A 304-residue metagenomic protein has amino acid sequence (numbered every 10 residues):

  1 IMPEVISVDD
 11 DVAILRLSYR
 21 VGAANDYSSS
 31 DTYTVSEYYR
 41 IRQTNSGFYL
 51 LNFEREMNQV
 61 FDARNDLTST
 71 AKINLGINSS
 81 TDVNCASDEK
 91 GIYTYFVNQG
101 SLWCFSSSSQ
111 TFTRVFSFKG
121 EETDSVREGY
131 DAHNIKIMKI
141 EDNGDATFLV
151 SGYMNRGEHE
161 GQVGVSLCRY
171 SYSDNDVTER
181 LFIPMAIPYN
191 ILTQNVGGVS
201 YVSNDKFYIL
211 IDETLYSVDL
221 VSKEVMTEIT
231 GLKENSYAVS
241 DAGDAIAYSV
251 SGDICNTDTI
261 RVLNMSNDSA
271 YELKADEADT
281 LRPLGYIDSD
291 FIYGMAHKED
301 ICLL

Functional and structural regions predicted by a protein language model:
M2-S29, N134-D142: Surface-exposed, charged secondary-structure patches
V5-A13, Q43-S46, G285-S289: A short, structured loop/turn motif at beta-sheet edges
V12-L17, A24-S29, T34, Q43-G47 (+3 more regions): Non-catalytic localization/regulatory regions flanking kinase domains
A13, V83-F105, K136-R169, V196-I211 (+2 more regions): Short beta-strand elements that form the blades of beta-propeller/WD-repeat-like and other beta-sheet-rich scaffold
T32-Y38, T257, D279: Short, surface-exposed coil-to-beta transition loops
R40-N45, Y153: Active-site-adjacent structural elements in enzyme catalytic domains
F48-G76, S101-E128, H159-N190, L210-T230 (+2 more regions): Surface-exposed loop/turn elements that mediate protein-protein interactions on large endomembrane-trafficking
S79-A86, D124-E141, A186-S200, G231-A242 (+1 more regions): Repeated scaffold domains used in trafficking and secretory/extracellular systems, primarily beta-propellers
